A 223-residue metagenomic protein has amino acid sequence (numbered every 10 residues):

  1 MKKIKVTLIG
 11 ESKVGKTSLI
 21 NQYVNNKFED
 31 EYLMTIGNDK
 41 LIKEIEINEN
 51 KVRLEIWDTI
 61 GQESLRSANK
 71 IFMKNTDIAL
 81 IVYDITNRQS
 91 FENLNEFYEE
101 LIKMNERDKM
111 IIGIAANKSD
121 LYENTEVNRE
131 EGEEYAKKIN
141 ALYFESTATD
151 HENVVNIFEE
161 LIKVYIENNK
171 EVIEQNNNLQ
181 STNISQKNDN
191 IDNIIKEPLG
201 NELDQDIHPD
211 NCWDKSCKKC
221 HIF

Functional and structural regions predicted by a protein language model:
M1-T17, E46-K51, N105-F223: Conserved P-loop small GTPase signature centered on TRAFAC-class small GTPases
I20-N21: Post-Walker A alpha-helix
V24-K51: Switch I (effector-binding) loop of TRAFAC-class P-loop GTPase G-domains
V52-L65: Switch II (G3) loop of P-loop NTPases
I56-W57, L80-D84, I114-N117, E145-S146: Conserved beta-strand segments of the P-loop GTPase G domain that flank and frequently precede/overlap
E63-S64, R88-N95, N124-V127: Active-site-adjacent loop/helix micro-motif of nuclease/hydrolase catalytic cores
R66-R88: Inter-motif core of Ras-like GTPase G domains
R88-R107, E160-L161: Amphipathic helical hotspot of TIR/SEFIR-family domains
